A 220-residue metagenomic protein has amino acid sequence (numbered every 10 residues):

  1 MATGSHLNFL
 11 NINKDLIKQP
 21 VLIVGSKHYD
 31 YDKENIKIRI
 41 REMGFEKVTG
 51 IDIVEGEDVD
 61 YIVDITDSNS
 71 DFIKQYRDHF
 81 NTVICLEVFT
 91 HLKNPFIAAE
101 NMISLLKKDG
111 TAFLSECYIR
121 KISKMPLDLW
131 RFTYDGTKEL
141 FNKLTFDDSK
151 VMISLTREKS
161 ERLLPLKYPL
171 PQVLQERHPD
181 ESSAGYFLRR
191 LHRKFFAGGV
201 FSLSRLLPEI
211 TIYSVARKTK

Functional and structural regions predicted by a protein language model:
M1-K18: Class I SAM-dependent methyltransferase Rossmann-like catalytic core, especially the SAM/SAH-binding loop
S5-L10, E34-N35, G198-V200: Short alpha-helical segments and helix-capping/turn motifs at coil-helix boundaries
S5-L7, D71, H178: Intrinsically disordered low-complexity regions specifically enriched for long asparagine
I17, F80, L144-F146: Aromatic-residue hotspot detector
Q19-S123, D135-K138, A216: Conserved SAM-binding loop
K93-L105, T111-K220: S-adenosyl-L-methionine-dependent methyltransferase catalytic module, highlighting the catalytic core
